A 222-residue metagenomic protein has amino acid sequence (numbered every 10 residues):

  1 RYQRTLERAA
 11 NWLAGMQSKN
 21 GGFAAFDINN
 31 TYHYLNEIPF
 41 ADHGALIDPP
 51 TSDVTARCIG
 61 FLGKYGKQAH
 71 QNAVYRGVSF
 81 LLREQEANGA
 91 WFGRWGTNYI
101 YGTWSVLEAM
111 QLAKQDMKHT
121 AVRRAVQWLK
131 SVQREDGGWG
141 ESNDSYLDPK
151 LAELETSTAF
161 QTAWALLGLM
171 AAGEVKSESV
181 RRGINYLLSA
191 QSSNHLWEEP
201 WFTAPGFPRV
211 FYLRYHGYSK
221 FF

Functional and structural regions predicted by a protein language model:
R1-F222: Preference for long, amphipathic alpha-helical scaffolds in soluble/luminal domains and all-alpha bundles
